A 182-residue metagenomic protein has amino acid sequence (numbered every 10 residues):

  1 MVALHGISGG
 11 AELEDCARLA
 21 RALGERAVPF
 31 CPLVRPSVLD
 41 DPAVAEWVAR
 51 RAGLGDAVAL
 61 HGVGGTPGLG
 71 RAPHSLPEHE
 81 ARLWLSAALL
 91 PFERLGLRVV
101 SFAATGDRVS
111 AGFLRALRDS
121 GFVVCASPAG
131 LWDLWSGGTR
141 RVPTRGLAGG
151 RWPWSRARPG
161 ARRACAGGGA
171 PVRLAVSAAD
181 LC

Functional and structural regions predicted by a protein language model:
M1-D15, G146-C182: Catalytic grooves of carbohydrate-active enzymes
D15-R18, V109: Conserved alpha-helical elements of sugar-nucleotide-dependent glycosyltransferases
R18-V28: A short, Lys/Arg-enriched amphipathic alpha-helix followed by its capping loop at the start of a domain
L19, E46-W47, P128-G130, P159-R163: Intrinsically disordered, low-complexity boundary segments flanking structured domains
A22, A87-R94, G160-A164: A generic secondary-structure signal
A27, G137-T139, G169: Sequence-level motif detector for i,i+2 pairs with an aromatic at +2
P29-L117, G169-L181: Metal-dependent polysaccharide deacetylase catalytic core of the NodB/CE4 family, i.e., the active-site-bearing domain
A116-R156: His/Asp/Glu-enriched short active-site or ligand-binding loop at hydrolase and phosphoryl-transfer sites
